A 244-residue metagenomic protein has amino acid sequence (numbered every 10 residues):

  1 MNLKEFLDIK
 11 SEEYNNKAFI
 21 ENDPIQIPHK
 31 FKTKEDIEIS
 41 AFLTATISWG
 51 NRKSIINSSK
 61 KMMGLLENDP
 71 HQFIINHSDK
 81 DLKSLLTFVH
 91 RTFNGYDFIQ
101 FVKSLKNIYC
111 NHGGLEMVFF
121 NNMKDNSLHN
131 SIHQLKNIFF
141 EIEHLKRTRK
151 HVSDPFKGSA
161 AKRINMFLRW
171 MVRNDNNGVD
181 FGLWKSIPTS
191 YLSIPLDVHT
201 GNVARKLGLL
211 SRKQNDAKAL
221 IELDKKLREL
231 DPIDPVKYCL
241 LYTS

Functional and structural regions predicted by a protein language model:
M1-S48, K53-M63: Charge-rich, intrinsically disordered N-terminal extensions that act as flexible nucleic-acid engagement or regulatory
N2-K30, K83-G113, I233-Y238: A cross-kingdom feature marking charged/low-complexity
H29, T33, A41-R52, F88-T92 (+4 more regions): Short, charged/polar micro-motifs that form catalytic or ligand-binding hotspots
W49-E67, I75-D79, R91-K106, T200: Non-catalytic DNA-binding core/recognition domains of DNA-processing enzymes
E67-D81, M123, Q214-A217: A Lys/Arg-rich helix-loop hairpin that forms a DNA/phosphate-binding surface
F88-P188, L192-H199, E222, P232-V236: Hydrophobic, aromatic-lined core segments that form the binding pocket/scaffold for planar heteroaromatic ligands
L192, L207-P235: Catalytic cores of DNA base-excision repair glycosylases
Y242-T243: Conserved small/polar residues in nucleotide/adenosyl-binding loops
